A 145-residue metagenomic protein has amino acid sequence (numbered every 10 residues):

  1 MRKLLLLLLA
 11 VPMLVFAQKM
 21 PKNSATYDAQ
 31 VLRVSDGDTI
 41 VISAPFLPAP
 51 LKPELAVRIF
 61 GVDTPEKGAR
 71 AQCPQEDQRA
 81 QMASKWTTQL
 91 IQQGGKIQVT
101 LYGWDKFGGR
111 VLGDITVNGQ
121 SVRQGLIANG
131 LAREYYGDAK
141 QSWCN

Functional and structural regions predicted by a protein language model:
M1-L4: Positively charged n-region of N-terminal signal peptides that target proteins for export
A10-P12: N-terminal signal peptide c-region/cleavage motif recognized by signal peptidases
V15-N145: Small beta-barrel nucleic-acid-binding modules, primarily SNase/OB-fold domains and secondarily Tudor-like barrels
